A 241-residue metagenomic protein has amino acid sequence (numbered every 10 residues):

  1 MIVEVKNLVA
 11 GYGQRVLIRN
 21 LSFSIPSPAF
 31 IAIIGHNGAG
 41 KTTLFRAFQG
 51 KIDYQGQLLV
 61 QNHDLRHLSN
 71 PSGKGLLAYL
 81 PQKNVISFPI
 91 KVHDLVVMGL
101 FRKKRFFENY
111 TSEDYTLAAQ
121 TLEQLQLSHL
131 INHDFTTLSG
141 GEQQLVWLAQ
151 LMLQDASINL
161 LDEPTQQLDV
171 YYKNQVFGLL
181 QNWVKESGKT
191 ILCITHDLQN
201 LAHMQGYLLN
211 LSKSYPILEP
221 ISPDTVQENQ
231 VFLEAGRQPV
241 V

Functional and structural regions predicted by a protein language model:
I34-H36: The feature captures the beta-strand-to-loop junction immediately N-terminal to the Walker
Q49: Helix-to-loop junction immediately C-terminal to a conserved catalytic motif
Y54-R66, S72-G73: Conserved ABC transporter NBD signature motif
D134-L138, E142: Conserved ABC ATPase signature
N159-E163: Catalytic Walker B motif of ABC-type/P-loop ATPase nucleotide-binding domains
T195-H196: H-loop/switch region of ABC-family ATPase nucleotide-binding domains
G206-S222: H-loop (His-switch) and adjacent beta-strand-loop-beta switch element of ABC-type ATPase nucleotide-binding domains
